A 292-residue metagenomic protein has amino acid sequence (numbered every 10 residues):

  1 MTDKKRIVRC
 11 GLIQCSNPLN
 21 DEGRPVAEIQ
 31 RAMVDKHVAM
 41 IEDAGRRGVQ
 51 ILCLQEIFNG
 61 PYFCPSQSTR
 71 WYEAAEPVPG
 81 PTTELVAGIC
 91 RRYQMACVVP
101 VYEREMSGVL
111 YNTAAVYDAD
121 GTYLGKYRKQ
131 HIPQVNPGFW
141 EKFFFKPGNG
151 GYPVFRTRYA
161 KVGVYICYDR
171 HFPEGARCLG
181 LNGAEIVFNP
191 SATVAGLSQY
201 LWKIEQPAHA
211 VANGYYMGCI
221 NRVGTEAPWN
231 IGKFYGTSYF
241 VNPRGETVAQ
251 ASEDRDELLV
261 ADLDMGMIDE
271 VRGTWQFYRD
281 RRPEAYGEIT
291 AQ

Functional and structural regions predicted by a protein language model:
C10, V116-L124, V241-A249: Short, glycine-anchored, charge-dense loop/turn motifs used at functional sites
P18-R31, E141: Acidic/histidine-rich helix-loop elements that form or flank divalent-metal/phosphate-binding sites at the catalytic
V26-K126, T193-A212: Cys-nucleophile CN-hydrolase/nitrilase-fold catalytic domain and related Cys-dependent amidase chemistry that acts on
A75-V98, K161, C167-L258: CN hydrolase (nitrilase-like) catalytic-core segments centered on the catalytic cysteine and neighboring Lys/Glu
E84, G88, E105-E185, A195-A208 (+1 more regions): Active-site catalytic loop in hydrolytic enzyme cores
V99-V101, T113-V116, P153-F155, S238-F240 (+1 more regions): Short beta-strand scaffold segments in enzyme catalytic cores
T113, K126-R128, N189, Q250 (+1 more regions): Residue-level detector of high-confidence beta-strand sites
I268-Q292: A conserved C-terminal secondary-structure "cap"
